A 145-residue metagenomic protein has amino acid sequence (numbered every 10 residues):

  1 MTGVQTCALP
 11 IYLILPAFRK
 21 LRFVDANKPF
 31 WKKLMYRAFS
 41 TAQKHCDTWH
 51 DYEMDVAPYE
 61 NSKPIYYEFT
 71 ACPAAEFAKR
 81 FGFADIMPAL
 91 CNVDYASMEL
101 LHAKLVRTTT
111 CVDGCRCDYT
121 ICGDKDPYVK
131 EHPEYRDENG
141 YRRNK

Functional and structural regions predicted by a protein language model:
T2-L9: Short, small-residue-biased leader/transition segments that mark boundaries at the very start of proteins
I14-K79: Long, positively charged binding patches that form subdomain-scale interaction surfaces for polyanionic ligands
L34-A38, D47-Y52, I86-P88, E99-A103 (+1 more regions): Short amphipathic alpha-helical surface micro-motifs
E53-D113: Short, hydrophobic/π-rich interface segment
A74-E76, D124-E131: Short, charged/polar, Gly/Pro-enriched secondary-structure boundary elements
T108, G114-G123: C-terminal edge-of-domain segments
E134-K145: Short, cationic low-complexity segments
